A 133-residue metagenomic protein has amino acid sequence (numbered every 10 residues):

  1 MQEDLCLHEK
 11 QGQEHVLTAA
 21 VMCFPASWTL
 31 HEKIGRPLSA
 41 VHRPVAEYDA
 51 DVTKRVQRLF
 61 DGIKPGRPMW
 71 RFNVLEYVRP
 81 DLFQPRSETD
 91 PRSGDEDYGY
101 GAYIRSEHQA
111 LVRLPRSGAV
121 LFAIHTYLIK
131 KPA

Functional and structural regions predicted by a protein language model:
M1-A133: Extended, well-ordered protein cores
